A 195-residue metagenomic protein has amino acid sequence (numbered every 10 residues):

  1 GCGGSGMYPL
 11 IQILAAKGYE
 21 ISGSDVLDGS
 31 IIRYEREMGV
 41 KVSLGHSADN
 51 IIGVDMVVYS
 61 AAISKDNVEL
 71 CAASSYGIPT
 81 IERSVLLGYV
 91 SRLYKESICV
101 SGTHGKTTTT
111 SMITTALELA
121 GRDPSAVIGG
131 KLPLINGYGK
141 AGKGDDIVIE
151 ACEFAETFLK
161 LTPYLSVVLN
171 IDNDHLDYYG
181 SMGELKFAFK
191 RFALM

Functional and structural regions predicted by a protein language model:
G1-S30, R36-K41, G53, V57 (+3 more regions): ATP-dependent carboxylate-amine ligase
I13-A16, R36, N50, A61 (+1 more regions): Phosphate-binding loop of NTP-binding sites
V26-L27, S47, V85-L86: Short, ordered loop/turn segments at secondary-structure junctions
V42-H46, I81: Short acidic-hydrophobic, aromatic-tinged amphipathic segments that line or gate anion-handling sites
G45-M56, A61: BRCT (BRCA1 C-terminal) domain core and associated BRCT-interaction motifs
